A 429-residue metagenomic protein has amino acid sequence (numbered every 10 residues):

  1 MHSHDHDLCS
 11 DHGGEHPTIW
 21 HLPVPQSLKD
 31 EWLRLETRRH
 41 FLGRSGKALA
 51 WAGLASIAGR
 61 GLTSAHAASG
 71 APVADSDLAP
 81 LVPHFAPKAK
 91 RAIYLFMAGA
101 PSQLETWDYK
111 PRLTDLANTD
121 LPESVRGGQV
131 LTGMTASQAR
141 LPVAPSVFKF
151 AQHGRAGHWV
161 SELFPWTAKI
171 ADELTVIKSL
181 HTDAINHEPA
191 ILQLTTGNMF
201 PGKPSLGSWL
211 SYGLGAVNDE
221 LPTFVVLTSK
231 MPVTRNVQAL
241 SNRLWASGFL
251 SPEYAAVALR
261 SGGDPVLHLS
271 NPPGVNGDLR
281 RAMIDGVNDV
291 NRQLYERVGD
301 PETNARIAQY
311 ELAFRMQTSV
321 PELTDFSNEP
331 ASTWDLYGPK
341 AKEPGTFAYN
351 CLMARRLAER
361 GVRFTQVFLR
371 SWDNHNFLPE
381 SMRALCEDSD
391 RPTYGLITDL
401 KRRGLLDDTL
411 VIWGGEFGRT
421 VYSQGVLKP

Functional and structural regions predicted by a protein language model:
H2-P429: Ligand-binding pockets and gating/stacking loops
